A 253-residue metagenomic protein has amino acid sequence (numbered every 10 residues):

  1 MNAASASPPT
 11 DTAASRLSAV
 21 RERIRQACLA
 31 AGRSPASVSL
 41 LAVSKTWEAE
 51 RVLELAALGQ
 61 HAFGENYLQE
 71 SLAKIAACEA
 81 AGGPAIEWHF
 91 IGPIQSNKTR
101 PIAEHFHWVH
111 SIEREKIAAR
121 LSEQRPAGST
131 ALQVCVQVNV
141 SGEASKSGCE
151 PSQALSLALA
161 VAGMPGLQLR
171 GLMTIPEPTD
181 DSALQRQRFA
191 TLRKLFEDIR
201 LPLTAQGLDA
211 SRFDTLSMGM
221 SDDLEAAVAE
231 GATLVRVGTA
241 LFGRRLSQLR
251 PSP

Functional and structural regions predicted by a protein language model:
M1-D222, E230, F242-R244: Conserved alpha/beta-domain cores
A232-P253: Gly/Pro- and small hydrophobic-enriched strand-loop and loop-to-helix capping segments that sit at the rims
